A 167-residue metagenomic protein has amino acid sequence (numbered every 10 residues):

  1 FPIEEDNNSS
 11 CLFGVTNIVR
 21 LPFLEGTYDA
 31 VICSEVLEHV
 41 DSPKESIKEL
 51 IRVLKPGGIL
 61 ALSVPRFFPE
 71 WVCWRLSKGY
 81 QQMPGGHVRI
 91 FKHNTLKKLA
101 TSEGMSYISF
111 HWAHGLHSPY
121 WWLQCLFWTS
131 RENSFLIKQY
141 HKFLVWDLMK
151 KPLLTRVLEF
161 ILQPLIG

Functional and structural regions predicted by a protein language model:
F1-C73, H93-K97: Conserved SAM-binding loop
S10-L12, S106-S109: Conserved beta-strand segments of alpha/beta enzyme cores
D29-S34, P84, Q163-G167: Extended amphipathic secondary-structure runs
S42, V88-K92, L153, V157: Soluble or luminal CAZymes and related metallo-dependent hydrolases
I59-V88, W122: Conserved class I S-adenosyl-L-methionine
A61-S63, S109-H114, Y120: Short beta-strand segments
R75, H114-G167: A C-terminal cap/extension of S-adenosyl-L-methionine-dependent methyltransferases that defines the acceptor-substrate
H87-E103, F110: Short alpha-helix
